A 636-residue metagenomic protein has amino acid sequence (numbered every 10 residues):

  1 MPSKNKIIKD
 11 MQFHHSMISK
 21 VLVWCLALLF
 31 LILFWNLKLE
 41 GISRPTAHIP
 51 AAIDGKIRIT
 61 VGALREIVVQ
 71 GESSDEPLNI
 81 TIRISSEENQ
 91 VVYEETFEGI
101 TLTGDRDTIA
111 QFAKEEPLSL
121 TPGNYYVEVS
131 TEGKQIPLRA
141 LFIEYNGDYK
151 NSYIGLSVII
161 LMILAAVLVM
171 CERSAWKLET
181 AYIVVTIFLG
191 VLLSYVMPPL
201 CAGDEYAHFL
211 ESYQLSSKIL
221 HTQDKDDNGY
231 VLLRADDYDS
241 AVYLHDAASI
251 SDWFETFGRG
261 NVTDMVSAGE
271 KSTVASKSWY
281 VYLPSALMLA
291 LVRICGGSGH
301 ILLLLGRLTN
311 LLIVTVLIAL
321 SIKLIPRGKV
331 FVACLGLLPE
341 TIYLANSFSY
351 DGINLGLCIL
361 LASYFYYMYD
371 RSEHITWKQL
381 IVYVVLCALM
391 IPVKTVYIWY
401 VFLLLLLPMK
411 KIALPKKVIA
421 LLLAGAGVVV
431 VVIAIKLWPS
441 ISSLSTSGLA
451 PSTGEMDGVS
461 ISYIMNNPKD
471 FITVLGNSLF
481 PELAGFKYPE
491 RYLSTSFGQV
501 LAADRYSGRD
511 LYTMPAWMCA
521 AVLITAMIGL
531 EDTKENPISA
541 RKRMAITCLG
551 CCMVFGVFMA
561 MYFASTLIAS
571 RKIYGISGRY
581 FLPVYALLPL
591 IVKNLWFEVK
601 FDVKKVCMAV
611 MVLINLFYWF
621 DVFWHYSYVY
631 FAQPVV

Functional and structural regions predicted by a protein language model:
M1-E40, D148-V191, I419-G425, I538-T547 (+1 more regions): Start-transfer (signal-anchor) and selected internal transmembrane alpha helices of multi-pass inner/ER membrane
E40-S43, V430-M456, V603-V636: Transmembrane helical bundles and short interhelical boundary loops of multi-pass, membrane-embedded
A165-V169, I301-R327: Transmembrane-helix motifs of polytopic, lipid-linked glycan transferases
K177, G297-H300, A319-P339: Transmembrane-helix signature of polytopic, membrane-embedded enzymes that assemble or transfer cell-envelope glycans
K218-L305: Interfacial juxtamembrane loops and adjacent helix segments that form the catalytic/substrate-binding surfaces
Y364-H374, I398-V429: Perimembrane helix-loop-helix junctions
Q379-T395, Y400-L406: Membrane-interface alpha helices of multi-pass inner-membrane proteins
P439-D532: Membrane-lumen/periplasm interface segments of multi-pass, membrane-embedded glycan/lipid transferases
